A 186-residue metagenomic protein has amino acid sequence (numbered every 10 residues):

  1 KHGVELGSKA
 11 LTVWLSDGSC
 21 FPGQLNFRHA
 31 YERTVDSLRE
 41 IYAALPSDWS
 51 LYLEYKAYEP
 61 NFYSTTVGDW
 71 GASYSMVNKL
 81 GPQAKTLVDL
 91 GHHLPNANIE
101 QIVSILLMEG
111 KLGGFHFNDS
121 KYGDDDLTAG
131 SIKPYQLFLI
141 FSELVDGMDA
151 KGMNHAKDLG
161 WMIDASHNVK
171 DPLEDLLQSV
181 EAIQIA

Functional and structural regions predicted by a protein language model:
K1, I185-A186: N-terminal pre-domain/capping segments
K1-K85, N154: Active-site acidic/histidine proton-transfer and metal-coordination neighborhood in alpha/beta enzyme cores
T12-S16, Y52-K56, L87-G91, H116-N118 (+1 more regions): A cross-family glycoside hydrolase active-site/sugar-binding cleft signature
Q24-L25, Y63-G71, H93-I185: Gly/Pro-rich active-site loop or hairpin
M76-V88, H93, L112-G113, N118: Aromatic- and acid-rich polysaccharide-binding/catalytic face of secreted or lumenal carbohydrate-active enzymes
